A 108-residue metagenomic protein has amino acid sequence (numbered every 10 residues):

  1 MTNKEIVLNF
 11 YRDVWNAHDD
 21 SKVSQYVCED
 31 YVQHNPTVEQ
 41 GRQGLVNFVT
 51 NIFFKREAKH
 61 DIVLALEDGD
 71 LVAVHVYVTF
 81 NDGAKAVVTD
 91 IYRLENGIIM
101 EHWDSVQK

Functional and structural regions predicted by a protein language model:
M1-K108: C-terminal and inter-domain tail/linker signature
